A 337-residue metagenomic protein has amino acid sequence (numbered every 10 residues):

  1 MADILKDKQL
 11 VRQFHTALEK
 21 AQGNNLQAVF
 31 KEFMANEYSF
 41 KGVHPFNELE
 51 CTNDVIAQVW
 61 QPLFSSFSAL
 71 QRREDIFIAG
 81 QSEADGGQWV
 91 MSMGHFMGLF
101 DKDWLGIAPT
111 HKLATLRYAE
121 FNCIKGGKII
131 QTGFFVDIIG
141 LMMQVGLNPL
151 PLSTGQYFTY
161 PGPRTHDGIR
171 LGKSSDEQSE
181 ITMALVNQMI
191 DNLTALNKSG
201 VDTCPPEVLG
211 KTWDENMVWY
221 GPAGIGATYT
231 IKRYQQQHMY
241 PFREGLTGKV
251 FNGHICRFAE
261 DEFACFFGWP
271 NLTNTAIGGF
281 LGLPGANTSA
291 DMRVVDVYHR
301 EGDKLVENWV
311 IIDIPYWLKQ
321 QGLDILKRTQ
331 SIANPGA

Functional and structural regions predicted by a protein language model:
M1-A337: C-terminal and inter-domain tail/linker signature
